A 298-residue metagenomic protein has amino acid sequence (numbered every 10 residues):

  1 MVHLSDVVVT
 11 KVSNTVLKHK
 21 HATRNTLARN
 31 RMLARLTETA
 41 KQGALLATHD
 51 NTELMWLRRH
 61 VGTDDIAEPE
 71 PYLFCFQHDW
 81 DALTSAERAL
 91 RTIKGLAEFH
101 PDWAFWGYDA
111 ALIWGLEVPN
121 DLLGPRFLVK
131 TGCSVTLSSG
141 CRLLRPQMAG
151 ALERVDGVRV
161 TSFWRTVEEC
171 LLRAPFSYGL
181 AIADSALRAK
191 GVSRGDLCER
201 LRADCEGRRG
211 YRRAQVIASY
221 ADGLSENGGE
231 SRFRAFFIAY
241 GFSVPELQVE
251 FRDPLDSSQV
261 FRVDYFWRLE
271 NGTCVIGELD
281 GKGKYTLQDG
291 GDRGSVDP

Functional and structural regions predicted by a protein language model:
M1-G210: Short gly/ser-rich loop at a beta-strand->alpha-helix junction or flexible surface loop bordering the NTP-binding
V7-V16, T23-T39, T48-T52, L187-P298: Surface segments flanking catalytic/ligand-binding clefts of nucleic-acid enzymes
